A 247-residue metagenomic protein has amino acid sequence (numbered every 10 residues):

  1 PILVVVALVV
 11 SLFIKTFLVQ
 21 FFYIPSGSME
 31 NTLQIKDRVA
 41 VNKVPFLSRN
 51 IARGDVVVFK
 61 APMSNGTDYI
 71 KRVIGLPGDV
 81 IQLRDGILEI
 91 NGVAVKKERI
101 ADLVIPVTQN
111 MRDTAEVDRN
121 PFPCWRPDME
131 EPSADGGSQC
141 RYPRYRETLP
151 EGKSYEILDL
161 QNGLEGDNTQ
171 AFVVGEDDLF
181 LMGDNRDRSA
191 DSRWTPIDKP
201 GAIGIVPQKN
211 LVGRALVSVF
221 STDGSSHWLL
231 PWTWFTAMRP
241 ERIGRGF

Functional and structural regions predicted by a protein language model:
I2-F17: Hydrophobic membrane-insertion alpha-helices, especially the h-region of bacterial N-terminal signal peptides
F13-G27: Aromatic-capped interface at the extracytoplasmic side of an N-terminal signal-anchor transmembrane helix
F22-Y23, N31, I35-F247: Soluble "head" domains of membrane/secretory-pathway proteins
